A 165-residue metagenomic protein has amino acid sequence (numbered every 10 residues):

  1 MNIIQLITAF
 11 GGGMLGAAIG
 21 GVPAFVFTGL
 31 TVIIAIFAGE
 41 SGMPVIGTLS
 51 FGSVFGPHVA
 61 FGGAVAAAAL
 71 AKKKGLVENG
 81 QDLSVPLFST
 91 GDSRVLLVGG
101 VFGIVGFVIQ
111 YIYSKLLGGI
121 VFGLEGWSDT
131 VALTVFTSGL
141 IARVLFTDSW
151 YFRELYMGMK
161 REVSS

Functional and structural regions predicted by a protein language model:
I3-Y113: Early transmembrane hairpin of solute transport permeases
I34, R161-S165: P-loop potassium selectivity filter motif centered on the GYG triad
V77-E162: Membrane-interface helix-loop-helix junctions at boundaries between adjacent transmembrane segments
